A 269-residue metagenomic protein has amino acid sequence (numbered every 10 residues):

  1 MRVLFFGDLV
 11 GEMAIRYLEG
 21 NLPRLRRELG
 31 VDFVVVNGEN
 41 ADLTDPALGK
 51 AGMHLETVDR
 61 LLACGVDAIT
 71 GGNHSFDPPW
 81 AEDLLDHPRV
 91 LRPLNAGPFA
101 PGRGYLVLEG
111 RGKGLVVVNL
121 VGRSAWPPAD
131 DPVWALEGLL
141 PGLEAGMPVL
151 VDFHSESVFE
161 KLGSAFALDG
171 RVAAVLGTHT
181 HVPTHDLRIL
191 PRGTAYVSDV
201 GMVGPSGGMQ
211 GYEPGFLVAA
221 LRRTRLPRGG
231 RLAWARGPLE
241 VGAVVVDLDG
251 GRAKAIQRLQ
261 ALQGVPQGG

Functional and structural regions predicted by a protein language model:
M1-G269: Acidic, metal/ion-coordinating pockets
